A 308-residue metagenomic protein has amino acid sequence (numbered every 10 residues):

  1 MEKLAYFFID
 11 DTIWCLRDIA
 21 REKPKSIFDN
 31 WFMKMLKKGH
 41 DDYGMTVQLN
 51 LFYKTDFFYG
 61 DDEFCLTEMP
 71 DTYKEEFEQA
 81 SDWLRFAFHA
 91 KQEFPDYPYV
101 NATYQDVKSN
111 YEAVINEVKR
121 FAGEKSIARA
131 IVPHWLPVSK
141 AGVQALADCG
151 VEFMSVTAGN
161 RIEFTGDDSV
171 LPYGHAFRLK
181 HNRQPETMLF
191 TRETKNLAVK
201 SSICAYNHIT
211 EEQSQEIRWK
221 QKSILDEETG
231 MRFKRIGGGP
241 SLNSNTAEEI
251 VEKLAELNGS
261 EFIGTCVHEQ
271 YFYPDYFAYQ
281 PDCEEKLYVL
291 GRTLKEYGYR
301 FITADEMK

Functional and structural regions predicted by a protein language model:
M1, D42, E78-S81, E124-K125 (+1 more regions): Extracellular/periplasmic catalytic domains that process cell-envelope and extracellular macromolecules
M1-E75, I127: Active-site beta->alpha N-cap acidic-glycine motif
L4-Y6, T46-Q48, W83-A87, A128-A130 (+2 more regions): Structural preference for beta-strand elements that scaffold enzyme active sites
E22-L36, D62-K74, Y104-E117, N243-E252 (+1 more regions): Well-ordered, non-membrane alpha-helical segments in soluble/globular domains
L49-S139, I162-E163, E269-Y273, E306: Metal-dependent polysaccharide deacetylase catalytic core of the NodB/CE4 family, i.e., the active-site-bearing domain
Y59, E63, K125, W135-I263: Active-site-adjacent pocket scaffolds in enzyme catalytic domains
M154-A158, G264-K308: C-terminal domain-boundary segment and adjacent tail
